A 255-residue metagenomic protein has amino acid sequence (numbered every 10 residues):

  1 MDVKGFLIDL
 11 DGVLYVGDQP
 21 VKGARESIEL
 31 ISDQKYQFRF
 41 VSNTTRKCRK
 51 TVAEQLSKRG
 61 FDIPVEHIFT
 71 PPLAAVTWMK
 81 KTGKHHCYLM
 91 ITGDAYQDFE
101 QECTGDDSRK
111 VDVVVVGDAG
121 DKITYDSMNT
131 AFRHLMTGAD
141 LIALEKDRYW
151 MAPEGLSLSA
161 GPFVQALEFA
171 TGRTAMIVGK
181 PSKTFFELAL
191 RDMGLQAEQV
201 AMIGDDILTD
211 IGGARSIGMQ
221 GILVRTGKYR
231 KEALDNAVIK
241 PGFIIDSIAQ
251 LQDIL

Functional and structural regions predicted by a protein language model:
M1-I8, V13-Q34, K47-F69, L73-L255: Asp-based, Mg2+/Mn2+-dependent phosphohydrolase catalytic module
Q37: N-terminal phosphate-binding loop and flanking beta/alpha elements of the actin-like ATPase fold
T44: Conserved phosphate/oxyanion-binding catalytic-loop motifs
